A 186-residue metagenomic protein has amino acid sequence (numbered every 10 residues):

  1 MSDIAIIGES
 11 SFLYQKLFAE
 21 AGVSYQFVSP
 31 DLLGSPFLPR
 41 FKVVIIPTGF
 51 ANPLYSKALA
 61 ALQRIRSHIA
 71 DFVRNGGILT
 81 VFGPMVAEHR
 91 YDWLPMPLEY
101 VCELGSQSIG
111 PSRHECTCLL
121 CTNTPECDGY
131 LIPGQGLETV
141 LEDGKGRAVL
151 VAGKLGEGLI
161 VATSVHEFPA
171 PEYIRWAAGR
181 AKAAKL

Functional and structural regions predicted by a protein language model:
M1-G8, S35, S112-N123: Short low-complexity stretches enriched in small and charged residues
S2-D3, E20, I78, P133-L186: A glycine-centered loop/beta-turn motif at secondary-structure junctions
A5-W93: Helical hinge/lid and interdomain linker segments adjacent to catalytic or ligand-binding clefts that mediate domain
S10-S11, T124, I174: A structural signal for well-ordered alpha-helical scaffolds and beta->alpha junctions
S29-L33, F50-P53, H68-F72, L104-S108 (+3 more regions): Glycine-rich loops and low-complexity Gly/Arg-rich segments that provide flexible linkers or classic glycine-based
P36-R40, G110-S112, E172: Short, charged, surface-exposed secondary-structure boundary motifs
A60-R64, P97-E99, G179-R180: Glycine-rich, phosphate-binding/catalytic loops in enzymes
F82-G158, E167: An acidic, glycine-rich "communication" segment
